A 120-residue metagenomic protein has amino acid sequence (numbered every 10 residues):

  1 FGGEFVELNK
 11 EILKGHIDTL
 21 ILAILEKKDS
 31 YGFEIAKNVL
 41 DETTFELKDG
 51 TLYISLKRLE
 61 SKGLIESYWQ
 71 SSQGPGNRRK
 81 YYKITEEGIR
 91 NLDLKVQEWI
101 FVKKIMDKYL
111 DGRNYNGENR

Functional and structural regions predicted by a protein language model:
F1-E4, R90-R120: Amphipathic alpha-helical dimerization/coiled-coil segments that flank or bridge DNA-binding/regulatory modules
E7-E11, W69-S71: Short beta-strand/turn micro-motifs at beta-sheet edges
K10-Y53: N-terminal helix-turn-helix DNA-binding core of bacterial DNA-binding proteins
K27-Y31, S61-K62, E87-G88: Short, charged/polar surface micro-motifs in flexible loops or helix N-caps
D41, Q73, L92: Surface-exposed, Lys/Arg-rich phosphate-binding patches that contact polyanionic backbones
R58: Alpha-helical DNA-recognition elements
K62-R78, K83: Beta-hairpin "wing" of winged helix-turn-helix
R78-V96: Basic, amphipathic "hinge/linker" alpha-helix immediately C-terminal to the N-terminal HTH DNA-binding motif
